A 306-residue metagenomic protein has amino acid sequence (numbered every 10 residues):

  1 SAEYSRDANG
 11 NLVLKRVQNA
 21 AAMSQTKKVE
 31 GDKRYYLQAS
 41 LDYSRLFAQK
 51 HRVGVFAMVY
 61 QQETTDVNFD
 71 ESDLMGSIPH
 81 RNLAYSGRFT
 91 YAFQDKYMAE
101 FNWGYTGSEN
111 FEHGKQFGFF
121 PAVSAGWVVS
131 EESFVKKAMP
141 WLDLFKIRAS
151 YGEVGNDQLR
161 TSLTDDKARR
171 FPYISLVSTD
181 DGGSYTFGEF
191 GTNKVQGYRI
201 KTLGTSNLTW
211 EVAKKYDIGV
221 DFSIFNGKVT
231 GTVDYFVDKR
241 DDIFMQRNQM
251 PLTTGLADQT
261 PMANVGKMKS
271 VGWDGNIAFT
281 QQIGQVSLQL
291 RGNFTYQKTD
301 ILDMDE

Functional and structural regions predicted by a protein language model:
S1-R6, V13-E306: Extracellular/periplasmic, surface-exposed regions of secreted and cell-surface proteins
